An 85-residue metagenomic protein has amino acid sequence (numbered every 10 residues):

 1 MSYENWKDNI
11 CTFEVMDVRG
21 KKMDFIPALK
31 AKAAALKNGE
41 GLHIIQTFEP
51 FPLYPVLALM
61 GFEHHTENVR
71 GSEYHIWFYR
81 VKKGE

Functional and structural regions predicted by a protein language model:
M1-L36: An N-terminal amphipathic alpha-helical segment
N5-K7, L36, V56-A58, N68-R70: A generic structural signal for short, solvent-exposed coil/turn residues that cap or connect secondary-structure
I10-F13, G41-H43, E73-H75: Intrinsic-disorder/low-complexity, polar/charged segments enriched in Ser/Thr/Lys/Arg/Asp/Glu/Gln
V15-V18, V56, V69, V81: Extended aliphatic helical segments
R19-K22, P50, K82-G84: Residues that cap or initiate secondary-structure elements
P27-K30, L36-F62: Amphipathic, hydrophobic secondary-structure cores in small proteins
G61-E85: C-terminal edge-of-domain segments
